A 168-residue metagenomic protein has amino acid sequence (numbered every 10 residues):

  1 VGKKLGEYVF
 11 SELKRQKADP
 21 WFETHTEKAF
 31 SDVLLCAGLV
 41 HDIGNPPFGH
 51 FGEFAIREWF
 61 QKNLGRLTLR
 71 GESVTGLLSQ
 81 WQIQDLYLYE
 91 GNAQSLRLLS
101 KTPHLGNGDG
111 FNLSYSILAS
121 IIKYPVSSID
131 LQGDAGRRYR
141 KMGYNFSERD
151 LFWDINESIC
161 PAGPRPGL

Functional and structural regions predicted by a protein language model:
V1-K3: Conserved pre-motif C helix in the palm subdomain of viral-like polymerases
L5-C36, P46-L168: Sequence-structural signature of the catalytic-core scaffold of metal-dependent phosphohydrolases that act on
